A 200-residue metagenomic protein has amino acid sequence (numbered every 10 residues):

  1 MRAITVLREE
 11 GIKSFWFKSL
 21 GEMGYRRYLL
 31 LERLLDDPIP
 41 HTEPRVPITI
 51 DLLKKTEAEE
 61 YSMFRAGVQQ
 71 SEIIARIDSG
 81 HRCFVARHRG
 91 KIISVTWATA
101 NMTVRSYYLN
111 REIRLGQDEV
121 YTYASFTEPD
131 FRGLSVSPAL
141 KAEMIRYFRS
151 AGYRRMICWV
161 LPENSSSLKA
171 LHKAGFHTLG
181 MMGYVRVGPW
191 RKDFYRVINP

Functional and structural regions predicted by a protein language model:
M1-K54, E60-F64, V68-E72: Acyl-donor-binding surface of acyltransferase catalytic domains
L30-L31, H177-R191: Conserved catalytic-core motifs of GNAT/GCN5-like acyltransferases
S79, R87-V120: Conserved acyl-donor/pantetheine-binding loop and adjacent beta-alpha core of acyl/acetyltransferases and related
L115, T122-G133: A short, internal acetyl-CoA/4′-phosphopantetheine-binding micro-motif in the GNAT/acyltransferase core
E128-A139, A151, E163: Conserved glycine-rich acetyl-CoA-binding loop
R132, K141-R149, H172: A conserved short alpha-helix in the GNAT/GCN5 acetyltransferase fold that borders and helps form the acetyl-CoA
F148-V160: Conserved GNAT acetyl-CoA-binding A-motif
P162-G180: Conserved active-site alpha-helix within GNAT-family acetyltransferase domains
